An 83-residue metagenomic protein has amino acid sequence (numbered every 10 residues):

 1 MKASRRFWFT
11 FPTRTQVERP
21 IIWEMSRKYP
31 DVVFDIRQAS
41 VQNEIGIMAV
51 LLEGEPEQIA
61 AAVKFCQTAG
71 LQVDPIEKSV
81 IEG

Functional and structural regions predicted by a protein language model:
M1-G83: Long, contiguous binding/interaction regions
